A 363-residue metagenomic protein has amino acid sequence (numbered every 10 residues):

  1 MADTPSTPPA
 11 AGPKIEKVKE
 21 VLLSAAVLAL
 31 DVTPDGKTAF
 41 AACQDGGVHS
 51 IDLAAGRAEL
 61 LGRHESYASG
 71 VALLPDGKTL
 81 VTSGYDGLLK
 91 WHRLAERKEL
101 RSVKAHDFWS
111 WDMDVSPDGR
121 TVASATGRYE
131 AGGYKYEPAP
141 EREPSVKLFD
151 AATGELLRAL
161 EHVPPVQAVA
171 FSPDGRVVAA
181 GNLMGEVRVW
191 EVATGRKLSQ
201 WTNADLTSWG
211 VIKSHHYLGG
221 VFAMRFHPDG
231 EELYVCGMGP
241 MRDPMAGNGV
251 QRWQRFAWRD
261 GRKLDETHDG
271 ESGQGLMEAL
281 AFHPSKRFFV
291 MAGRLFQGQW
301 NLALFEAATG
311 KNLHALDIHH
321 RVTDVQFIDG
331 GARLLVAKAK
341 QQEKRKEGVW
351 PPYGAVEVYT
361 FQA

Functional and structural regions predicted by a protein language model:
A2-A363: WD40-repeat beta-propeller superdomains and closely related acidic/aromatic-rich repeat-like regions
